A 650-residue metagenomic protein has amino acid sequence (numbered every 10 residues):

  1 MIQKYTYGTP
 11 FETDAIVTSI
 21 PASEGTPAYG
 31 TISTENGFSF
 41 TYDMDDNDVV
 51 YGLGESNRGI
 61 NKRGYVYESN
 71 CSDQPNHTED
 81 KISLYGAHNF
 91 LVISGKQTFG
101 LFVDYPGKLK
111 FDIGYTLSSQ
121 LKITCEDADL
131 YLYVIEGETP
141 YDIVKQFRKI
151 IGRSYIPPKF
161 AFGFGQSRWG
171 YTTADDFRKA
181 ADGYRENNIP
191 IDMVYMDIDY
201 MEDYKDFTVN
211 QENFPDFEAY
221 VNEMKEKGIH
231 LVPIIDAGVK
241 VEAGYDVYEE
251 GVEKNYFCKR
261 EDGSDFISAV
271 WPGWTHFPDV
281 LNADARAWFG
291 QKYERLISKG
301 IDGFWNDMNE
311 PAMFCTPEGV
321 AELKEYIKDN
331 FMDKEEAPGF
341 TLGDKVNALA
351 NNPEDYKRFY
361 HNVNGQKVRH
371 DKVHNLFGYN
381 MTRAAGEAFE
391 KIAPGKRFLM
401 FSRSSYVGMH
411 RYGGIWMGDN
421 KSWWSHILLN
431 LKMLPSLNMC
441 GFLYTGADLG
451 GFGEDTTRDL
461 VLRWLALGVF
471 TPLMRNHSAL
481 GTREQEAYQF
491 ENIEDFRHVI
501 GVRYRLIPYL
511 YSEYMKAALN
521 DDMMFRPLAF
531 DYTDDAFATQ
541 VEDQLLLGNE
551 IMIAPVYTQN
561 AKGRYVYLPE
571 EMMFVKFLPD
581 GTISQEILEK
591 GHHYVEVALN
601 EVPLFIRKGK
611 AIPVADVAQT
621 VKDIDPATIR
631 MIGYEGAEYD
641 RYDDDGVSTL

Functional and structural regions predicted by a protein language model:
M1-A161, R168-G170, A174, A181-E186 (+4 more regions): Catalytic and substrate-binding clefts that recognize carbohydrates or anionic sugar/phosphate headgroups
F38, R63, T78, L376 (+5 more regions): Catalytic core of carbohydrate-active enzymes
Y42-M44, E55, S94, F102-Y105 (+12 more regions): Glycine-rich, histidine-containing beta strand-loop boundary motifs that form or position
V66-C71, L84-A87, R178, R286 (+3 more regions): Short, hydrophobic/amphipathic alpha-helical packing segments that form internal helix faces or helix-helix interfaces
S83-Y85, C125-D127, K159, E202 (+8 more regions): Short, solvent-exposed loop/turn segments at the edges of secondary structure
F90, F147, Y184, M224 (+4 more regions): A residue-level signal for conserved active-site and pocket-lining positions in enzyme catalytic cores
V92-Q97, R260-D262, P569-E570, P579: Short acidic-glycine loop/turn motifs at beta-strand connectors
P190-F496, D531-Y532: Aromatic- and carboxylate-enriched substrate-binding clefts and catalytic-loop regions of carbohydrate-active enzymes
